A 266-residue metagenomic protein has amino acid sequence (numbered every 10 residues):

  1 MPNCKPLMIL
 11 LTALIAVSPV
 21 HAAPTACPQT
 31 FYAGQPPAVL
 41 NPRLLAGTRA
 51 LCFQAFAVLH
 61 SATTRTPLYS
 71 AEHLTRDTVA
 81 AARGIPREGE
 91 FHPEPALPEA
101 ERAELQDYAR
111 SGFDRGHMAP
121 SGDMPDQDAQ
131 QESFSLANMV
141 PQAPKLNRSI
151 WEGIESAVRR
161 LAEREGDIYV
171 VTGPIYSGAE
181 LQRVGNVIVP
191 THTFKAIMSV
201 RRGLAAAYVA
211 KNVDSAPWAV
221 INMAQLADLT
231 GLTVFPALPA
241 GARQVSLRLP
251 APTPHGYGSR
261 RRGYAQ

Functional and structural regions predicted by a protein language model:
P2-C4, L14-Q266: Domain-level detector for secreted/extracellular nuclease and nuclease-toxin modules, and for the ENPP-like C-terminal
I9-A13: Hydrophobic helical h-region of N-terminal Sec-dependent signal peptides in bacterial secretory/periplasmic proteins
